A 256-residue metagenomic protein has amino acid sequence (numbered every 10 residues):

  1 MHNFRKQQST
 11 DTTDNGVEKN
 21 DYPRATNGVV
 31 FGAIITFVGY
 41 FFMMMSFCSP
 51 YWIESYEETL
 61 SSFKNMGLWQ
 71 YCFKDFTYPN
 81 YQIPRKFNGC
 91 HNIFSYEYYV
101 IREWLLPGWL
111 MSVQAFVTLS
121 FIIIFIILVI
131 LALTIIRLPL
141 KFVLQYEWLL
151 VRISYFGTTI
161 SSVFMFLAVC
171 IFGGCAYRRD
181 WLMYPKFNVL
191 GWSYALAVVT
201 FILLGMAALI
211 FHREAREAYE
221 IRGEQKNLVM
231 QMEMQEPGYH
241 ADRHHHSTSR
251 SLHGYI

Functional and structural regions predicted by a protein language model:
M1-T36, M43, F47-M66, F73-T77 (+3 more regions): Intrinsically disordered terminal tails
H2-D21, Q82-W104, Y177: Membrane-proximal N-terminal segments immediately preceding the first transmembrane helix
D11-I53, L110-C175, A197-T200, L204-A215: Signature of small four-pass
A33-T36, K64, Q82, G108 (+2 more regions): Generic detector of ordered secondary-structure context
S49-Q114: A surface-exposed beta-alpha-beta supersecondary segment
E57-K64, Y98-S112, I135-I153, G173-A195 (+1 more regions): Juxtamembrane/interface segments of multi-pass membrane proteins
